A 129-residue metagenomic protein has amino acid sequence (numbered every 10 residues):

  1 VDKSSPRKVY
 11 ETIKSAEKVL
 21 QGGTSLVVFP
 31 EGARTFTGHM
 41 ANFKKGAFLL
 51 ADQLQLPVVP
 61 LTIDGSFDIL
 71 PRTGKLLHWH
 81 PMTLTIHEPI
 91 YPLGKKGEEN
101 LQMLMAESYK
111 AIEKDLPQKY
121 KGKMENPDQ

Functional and structural regions predicted by a protein language model:
V1-R7: Catalytic core of membrane glycerolipid acyltransferases/transacylases, capturing the structured, soluble-facing
Y10-Q129: Non-catalytic C-terminal accessory region of glycerolipid acyltransferases and related lyso-lipid remodeling enzymes
